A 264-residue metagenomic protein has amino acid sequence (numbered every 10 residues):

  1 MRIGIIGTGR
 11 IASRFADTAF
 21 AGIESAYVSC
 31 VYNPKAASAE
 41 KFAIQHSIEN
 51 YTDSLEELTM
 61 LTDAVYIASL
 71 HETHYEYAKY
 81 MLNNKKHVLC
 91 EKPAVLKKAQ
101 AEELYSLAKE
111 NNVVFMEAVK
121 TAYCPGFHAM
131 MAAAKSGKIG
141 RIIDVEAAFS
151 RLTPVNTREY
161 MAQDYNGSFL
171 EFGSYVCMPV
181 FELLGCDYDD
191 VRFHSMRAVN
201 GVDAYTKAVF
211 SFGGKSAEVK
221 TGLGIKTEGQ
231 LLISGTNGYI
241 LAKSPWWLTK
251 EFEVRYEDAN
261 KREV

Functional and structural regions predicted by a protein language model:
M1-H46: N-terminal Rossmann-like dinucleotide-binding module
A12, T52, C90-E91, F115-E117 (+1 more regions): Hydrophobic residues in well-ordered beta-strands that form the structural core
H46-L107: Beta-loop-alpha module in the N-terminal Rossmann-like domain of NAD(P)-dependent dehydrogenases, especially those
E102-K120, R141-V145: Rossmann-fold dehydrogenase core element
T121-V191: Predominantly a Rossmann-like dinucleotide-binding segment in NAD(P)-dependent oxidoreductases
C177-T249: Contiguous beta-strand/loop segments that form the cofactor/metal-binding neighborhood of enzyme cores
L248, D258, R262-V264: C-terminal helical cap and adjacent loop that interface with cofactors, partners, or active-site loops
